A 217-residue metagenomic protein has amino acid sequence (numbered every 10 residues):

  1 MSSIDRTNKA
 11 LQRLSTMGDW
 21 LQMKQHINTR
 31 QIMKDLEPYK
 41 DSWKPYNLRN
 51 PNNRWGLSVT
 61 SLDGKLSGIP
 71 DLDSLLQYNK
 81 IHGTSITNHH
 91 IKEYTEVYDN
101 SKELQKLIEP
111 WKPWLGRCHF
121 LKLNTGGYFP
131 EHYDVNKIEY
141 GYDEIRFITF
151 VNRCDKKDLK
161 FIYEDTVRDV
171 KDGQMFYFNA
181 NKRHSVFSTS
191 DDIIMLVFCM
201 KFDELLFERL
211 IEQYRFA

Functional and structural regions predicted by a protein language model:
M1-P110: Non-heme Fe(II)/2-oxoglutarate
L14-M17, I162, L205-L210: Catalytic phosphate/metal-binding cores of nucleic-acid and nucleotide-processing enzymes, i.e., regions that mediate
P113-L115, N124-G126, Y142-R146, K156: Short connector loops at helix/strand junctions that flank enzyme active sites, especially segments positioning acidic
F120-G141: Conserved short histidine dyad/triad with adjacent acidic residue
I145-V151, Y177, D191-E208: A short hydrophobic beta-strand segment most commonly corresponding to one strand of the jelly-roll/cupin
F147-K171: A short beta-strand-loop-beta hairpin characteristic of the jelly-roll/cupin
R168-R183: Conserved metal-binding segment of the jelly-roll/cupin
S185-T189: Asparagine-centered strand-capping/turn motif at beta-strand->loop junctions
